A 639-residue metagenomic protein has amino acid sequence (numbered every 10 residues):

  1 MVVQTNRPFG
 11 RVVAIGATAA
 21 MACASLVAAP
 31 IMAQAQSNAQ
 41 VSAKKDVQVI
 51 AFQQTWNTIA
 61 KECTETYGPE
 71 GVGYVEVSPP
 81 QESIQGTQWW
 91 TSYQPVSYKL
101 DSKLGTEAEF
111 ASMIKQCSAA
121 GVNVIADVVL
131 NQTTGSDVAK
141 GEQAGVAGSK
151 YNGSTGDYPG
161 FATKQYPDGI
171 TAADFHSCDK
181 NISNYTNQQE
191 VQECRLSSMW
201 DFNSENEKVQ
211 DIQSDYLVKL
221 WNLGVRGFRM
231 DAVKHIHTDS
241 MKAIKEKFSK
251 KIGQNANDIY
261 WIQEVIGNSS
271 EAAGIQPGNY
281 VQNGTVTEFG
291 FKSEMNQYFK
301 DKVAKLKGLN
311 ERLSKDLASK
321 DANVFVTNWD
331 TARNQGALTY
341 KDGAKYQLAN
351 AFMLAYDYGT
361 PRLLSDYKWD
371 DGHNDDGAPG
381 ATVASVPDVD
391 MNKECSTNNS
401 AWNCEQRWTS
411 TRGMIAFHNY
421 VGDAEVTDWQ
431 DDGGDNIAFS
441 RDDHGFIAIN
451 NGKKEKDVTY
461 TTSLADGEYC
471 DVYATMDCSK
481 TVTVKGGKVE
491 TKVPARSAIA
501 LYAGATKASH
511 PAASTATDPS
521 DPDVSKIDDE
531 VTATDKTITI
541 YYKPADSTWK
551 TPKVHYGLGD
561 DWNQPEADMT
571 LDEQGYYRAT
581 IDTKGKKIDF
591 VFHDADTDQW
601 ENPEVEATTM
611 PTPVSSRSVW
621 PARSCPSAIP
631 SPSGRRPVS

Functional and structural regions predicted by a protein language model:
M1-A14: Bacterial Sec-dependent N-terminal signal peptides
A17-V27: Hydrophobic core
S25-Q40: Sec-dependent signal peptide cleavage junction
N38-V49, W56, E62-G68, V72-G73 (+5 more regions): Active-site-proximal helices and loops of the catalytic beta/alpha 8
A43-D46, S83-K115, N152, D157-N203: Aromatic- and acidic-residue-enriched carbohydrate-binding clefts of CAZyme catalytic domains
K536-I540: Structural beta-strand segments of beta-rich domains
Y541-K584, A595-T609: Aromatic-rich carbohydrate-binding modules that target alpha-glucans
T608-V614, V619-A622, P626-V638: Cationic, amphipathic, low-complexity alpha-helical segments enriched in hydrophobics plus arginine/proline
